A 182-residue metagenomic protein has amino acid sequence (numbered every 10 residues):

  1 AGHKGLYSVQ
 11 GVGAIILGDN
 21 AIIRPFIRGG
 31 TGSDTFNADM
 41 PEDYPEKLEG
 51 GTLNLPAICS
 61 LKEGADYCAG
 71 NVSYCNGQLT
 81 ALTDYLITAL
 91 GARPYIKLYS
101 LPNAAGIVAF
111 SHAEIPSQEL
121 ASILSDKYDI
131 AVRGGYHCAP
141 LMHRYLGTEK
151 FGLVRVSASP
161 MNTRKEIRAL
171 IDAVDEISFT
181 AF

Functional and structural regions predicted by a protein language model:
A1-F182: Pyridoxal 5′-phosphate
